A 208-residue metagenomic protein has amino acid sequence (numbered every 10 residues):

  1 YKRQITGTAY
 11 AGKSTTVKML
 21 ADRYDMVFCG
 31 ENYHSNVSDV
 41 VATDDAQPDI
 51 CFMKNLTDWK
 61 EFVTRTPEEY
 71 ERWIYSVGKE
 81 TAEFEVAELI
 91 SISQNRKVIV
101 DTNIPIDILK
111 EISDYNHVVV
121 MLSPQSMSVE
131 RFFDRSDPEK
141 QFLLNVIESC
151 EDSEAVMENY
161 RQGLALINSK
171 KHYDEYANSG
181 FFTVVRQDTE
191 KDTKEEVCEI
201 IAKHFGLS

Functional and structural regions predicted by a protein language model:
Y1: Conserved small/polar residues in nucleotide/adenosyl-binding loops
T8: P-loop (Walker A) phosphate-binding loop of NTP-binding proteins
G12: Conserved glycine(s) of the Walker
T16, L20: Hydrophobic positions on the alpha1 helix immediately C-terminal to the Walker A/P-loop
Y24-A42: Short beta-strand-centered segment that lines the nucleotide-binding/catalytic pocket of NTP-utilizing
V37-K97, I104: ATP-dependent small-molecule kinase phosphotransfer cores that center on conserved nucleotide phosphate-binding segments
I112-C150: Conserved phosphate-donor/acceptor-positioning beta-strand/loop module used by diverse small-molecule
L164-S208: NTP-dependent small-molecule kinase module
